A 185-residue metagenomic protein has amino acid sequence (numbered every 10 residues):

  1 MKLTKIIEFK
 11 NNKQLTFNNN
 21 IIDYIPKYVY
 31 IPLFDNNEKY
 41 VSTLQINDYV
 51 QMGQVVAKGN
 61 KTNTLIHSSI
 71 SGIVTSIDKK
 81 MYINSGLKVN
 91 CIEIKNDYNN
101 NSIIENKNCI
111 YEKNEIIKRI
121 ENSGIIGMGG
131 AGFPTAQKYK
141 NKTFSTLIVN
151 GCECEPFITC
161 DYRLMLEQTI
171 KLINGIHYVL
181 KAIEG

Functional and structural regions predicted by a protein language model:
M1-I6, K13-F17, Q45-D48, T64 (+2 more regions): N-terminal start-of-chain detector that recognizes signal peptides and the immediate post-cleavage beginning
M1-T43, K58, E93: N-terminal, Lys/Arg-enriched amphipathic/low-complexity engagement segments that precede the first folded domain
I6-E8, I25-Y28, N47, L147 (+2 more regions): Amphipathic, alpha-helical segments enriched in basic
L15-N20, G53, D78-Y82: Intrinsically disordered, low-complexity boundary segments flanking structured domains
Y40-Y49, G53: Short histidine-centered loop motifs in beta-beta connectors
Y49, V55, S71-I73: Residue-level marker of beta-strand positions
Q54, K58-N63: N-terminal alpha-helical targeting/anchoring segments
N63-I83, K88-G185: Iron-sulfur-associated redox domains of electron-transfer enzymes in respiratory and anaerobic energy metabolism
